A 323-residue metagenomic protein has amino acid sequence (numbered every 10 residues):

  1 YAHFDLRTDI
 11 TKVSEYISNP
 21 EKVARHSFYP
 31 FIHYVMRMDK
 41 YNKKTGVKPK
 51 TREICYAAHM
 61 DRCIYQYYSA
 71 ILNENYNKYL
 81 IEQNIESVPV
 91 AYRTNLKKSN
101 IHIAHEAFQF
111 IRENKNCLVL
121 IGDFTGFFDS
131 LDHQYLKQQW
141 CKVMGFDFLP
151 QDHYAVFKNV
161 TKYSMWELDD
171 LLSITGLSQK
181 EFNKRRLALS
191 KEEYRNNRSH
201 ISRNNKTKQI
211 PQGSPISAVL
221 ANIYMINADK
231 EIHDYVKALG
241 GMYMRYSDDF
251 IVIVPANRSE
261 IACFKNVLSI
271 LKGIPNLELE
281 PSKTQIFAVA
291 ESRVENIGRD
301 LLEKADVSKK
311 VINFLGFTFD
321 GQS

Functional and structural regions predicted by a protein language model:
Y1-L177, R203: Conserved two-metal-ion catalytic palm core of "right-hand" nucleic acid polymerases, unifying RNA-dependent RNA
M38-K50, N196-I201, V294-D306: Low-complexity, polar-biased intrinsically disordered regions enriched in Pro/Ser/Thr/Gly
P49-K50, A58, R62, E113-N116 (+6 more regions): Short, well-ordered loop/turn elements at secondary-structure boundaries
Q66, A70, E74, N222-N227 (+1 more regions): Short, residue-level hotspots on alpha-helical faces of the histone-fold and other alpha-helical interaction modules
Y68, S217, G316: A residue-level signal for conserved active-site and pocket-lining positions in enzyme catalytic cores
I81-P89, R245-D249, S282-F287: Long, charged, glycine-rich C-terminal linkers/tails
R112-S247, I251-N266: Conserved polymerase palm-domain catalytic core
L149-D152, L239-R245, V254-S323: Polymerase palm active-site segment centered on the conserved acidic dipeptide of motif C
